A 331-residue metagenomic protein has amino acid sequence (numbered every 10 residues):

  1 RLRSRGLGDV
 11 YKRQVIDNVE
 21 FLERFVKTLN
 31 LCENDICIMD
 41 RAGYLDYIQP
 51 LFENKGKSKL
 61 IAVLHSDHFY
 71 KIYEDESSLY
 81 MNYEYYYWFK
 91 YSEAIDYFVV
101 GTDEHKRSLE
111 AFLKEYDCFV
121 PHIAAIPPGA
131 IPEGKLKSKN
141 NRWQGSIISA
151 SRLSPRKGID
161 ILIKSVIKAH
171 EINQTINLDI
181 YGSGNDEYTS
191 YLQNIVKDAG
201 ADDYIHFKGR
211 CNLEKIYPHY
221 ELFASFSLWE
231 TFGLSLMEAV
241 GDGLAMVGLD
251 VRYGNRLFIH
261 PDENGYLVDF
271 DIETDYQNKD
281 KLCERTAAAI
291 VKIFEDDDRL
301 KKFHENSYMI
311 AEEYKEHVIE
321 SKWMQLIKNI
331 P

Functional and structural regions predicted by a protein language model:
R1-Y11: Single conserved hydrophobic/aromatic residue that forms the stacking wall/gate of nucleotide- or nucleobase-binding
N18-F21, F69-K90, P132: Nucleotide-sugar donor phosphate/pyrophosphate-binding loop at the beta->alpha transition of glycosyltransferases
I48, Y85-Y86, K90-P121: A short, active-site helix/loop in glycosyltransferases that binds the activated sugar's phosphate group
A130, A150, N177-Y191: Glycosyltransferase donor-sugar binding loop
G145, S149-K168, S190: A conserved mid-protein helix/loop that constitutes part of the nucleotide-sugar donor-binding site
S190-R210: Nucleotide-activated donor-binding/catalytic signature segment of Leloir-type glycosyltransferases, i.e., the conserved
L228: Aromatic "clamp/platform" in nucleotide-sugar-dependent glycosyltransferases that forms part of the donor/acceptor
A245-L249: Short hydrophobic beta-strand element within catalytic cores of glycosyltransferases and related nucleotide-activated
